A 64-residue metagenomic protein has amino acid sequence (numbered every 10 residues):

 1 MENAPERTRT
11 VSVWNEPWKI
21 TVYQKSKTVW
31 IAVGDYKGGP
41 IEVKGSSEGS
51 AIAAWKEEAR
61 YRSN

Functional and structural regions predicted by a protein language model:
M1-K27: Short N-terminal "domain-start" leader segments that mark the transition from disordered tails or signal peptides into
Y23-P40: Short aromatic-glycine-(Arg/Gly/Cys) micro-motifs in beta-strand/loop hairpins
Q24-T28, S46-A51: A short, sequence-level motif marking secondary-structure junctions
D35-S50, E58: A short, exposed loop/beta-hairpin motif centered on an aromatic-Gly-Thr core
K56-N64: Short arginine-rich
